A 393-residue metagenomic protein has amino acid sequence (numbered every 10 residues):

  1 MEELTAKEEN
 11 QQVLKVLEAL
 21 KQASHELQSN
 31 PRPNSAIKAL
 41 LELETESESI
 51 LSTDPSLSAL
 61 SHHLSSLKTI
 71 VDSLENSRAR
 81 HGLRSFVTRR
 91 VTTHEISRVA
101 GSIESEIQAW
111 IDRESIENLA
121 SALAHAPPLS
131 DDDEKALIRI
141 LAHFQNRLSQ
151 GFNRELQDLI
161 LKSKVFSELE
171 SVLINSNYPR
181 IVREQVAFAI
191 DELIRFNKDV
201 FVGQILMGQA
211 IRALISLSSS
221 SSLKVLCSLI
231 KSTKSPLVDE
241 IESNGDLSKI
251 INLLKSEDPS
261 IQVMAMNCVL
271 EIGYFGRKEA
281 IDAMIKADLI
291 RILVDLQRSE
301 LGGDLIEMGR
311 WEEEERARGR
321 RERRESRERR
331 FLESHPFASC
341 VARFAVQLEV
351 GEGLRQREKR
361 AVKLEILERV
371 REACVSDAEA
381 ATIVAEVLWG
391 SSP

Functional and structural regions predicted by a protein language model:
M1-S105, A109, R113, R329-P393: Long C-terminal extensions of eukaryotic subunits of large macromolecular complexes
E3-T5, E26-L27, I50, A122-D131 (+5 more regions): Helix-loop junctions that connect tandem helical modules in alpha-solenoid scaffolds
T5-E8, Q12, Q28, S35 (+14 more regions): Short amphipathic alpha-helical molecular recognition features
E46, I50, S77, A126 (+14 more regions): Residue-level signature of the C-terminal ends
S66-T69, S73-K198: Alpha-solenoid helical-repeat scaffolds
D133-N146, Y178-I194, S218-S228, E257-E271 (+1 more regions): Alpha-helical solenoid repeats of the armadillo/HEAT superfamily in eukaryotic scaffolding/adaptor proteins
L159-E168, Q204-S219, E240-K249, E279-E300 (+3 more regions): Alpha-helical scaffold repeats of the Armadillo/HEAT/TPR superfamily
R212-C268, R277, I281: Eukaryotic tandem repeat interaction scaffolds
